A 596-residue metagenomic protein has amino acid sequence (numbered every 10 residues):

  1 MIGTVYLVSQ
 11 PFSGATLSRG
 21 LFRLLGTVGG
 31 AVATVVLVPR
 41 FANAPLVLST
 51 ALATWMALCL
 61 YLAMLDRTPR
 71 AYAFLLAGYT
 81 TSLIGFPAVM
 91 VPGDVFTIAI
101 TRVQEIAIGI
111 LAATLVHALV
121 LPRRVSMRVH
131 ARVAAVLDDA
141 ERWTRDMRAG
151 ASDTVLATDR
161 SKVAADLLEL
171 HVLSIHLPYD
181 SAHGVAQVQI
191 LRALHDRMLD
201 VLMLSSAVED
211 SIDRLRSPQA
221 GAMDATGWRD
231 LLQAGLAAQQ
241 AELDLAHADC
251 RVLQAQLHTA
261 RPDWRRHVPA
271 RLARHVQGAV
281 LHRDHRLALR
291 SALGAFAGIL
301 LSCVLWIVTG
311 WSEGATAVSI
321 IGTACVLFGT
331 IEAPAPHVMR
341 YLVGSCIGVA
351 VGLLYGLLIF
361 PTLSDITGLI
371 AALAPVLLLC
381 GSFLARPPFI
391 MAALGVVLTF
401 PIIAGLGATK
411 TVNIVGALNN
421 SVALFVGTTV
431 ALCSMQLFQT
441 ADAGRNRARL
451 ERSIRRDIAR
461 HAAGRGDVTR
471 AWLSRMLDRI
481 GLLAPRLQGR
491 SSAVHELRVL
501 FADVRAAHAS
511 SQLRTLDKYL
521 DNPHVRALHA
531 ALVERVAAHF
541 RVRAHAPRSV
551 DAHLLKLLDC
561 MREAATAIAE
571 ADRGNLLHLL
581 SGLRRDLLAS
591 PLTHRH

Functional and structural regions predicted by a protein language model:
M1-A182, A186, A248, Q256-T259 (+2 more regions): A transmembrane helix-and-boundary motif of multi-pass membrane transporters/channels
V136-M147, A151, L191-H275, I458 (+1 more regions): Soluble C-terminal extramembrane regulatory/interaction domains of multi-pass membrane proteins
Q439, R465-V550: Extended, charge-rich low-complexity regions and/or helical-solenoid scaffolds
